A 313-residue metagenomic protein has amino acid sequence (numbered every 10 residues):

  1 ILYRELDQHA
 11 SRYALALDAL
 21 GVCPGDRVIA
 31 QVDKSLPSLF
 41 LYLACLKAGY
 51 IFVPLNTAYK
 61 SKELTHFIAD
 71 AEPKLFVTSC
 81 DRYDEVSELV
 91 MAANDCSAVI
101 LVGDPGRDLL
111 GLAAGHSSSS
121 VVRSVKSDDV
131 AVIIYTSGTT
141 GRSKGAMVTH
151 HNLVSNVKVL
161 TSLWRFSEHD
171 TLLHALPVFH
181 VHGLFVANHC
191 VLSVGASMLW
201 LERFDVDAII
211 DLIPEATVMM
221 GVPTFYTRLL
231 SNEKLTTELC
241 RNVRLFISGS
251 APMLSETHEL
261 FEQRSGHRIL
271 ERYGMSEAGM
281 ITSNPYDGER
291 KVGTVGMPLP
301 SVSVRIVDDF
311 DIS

Functional and structural regions predicted by a protein language model:
L2-R4, A131-K158: Conserved AMP-binding A3 loop
H9-R12, V32-D33, V53-A69, C80-E85 (+1 more regions): ATP-dependent adenylate-forming carboxylate-activation enzymes
A14-K62: Conserved AMP-binding/adenylate-forming
D81-S127, N232: ANL superfamily adenylate-forming
H116-Y135, R142, R165-T171: Conserved pre-ATP/AMP-binding loop-to-beta segment of ANL
V154-T171, F179-V218, N232-K234: Conserved AMP-binding/adenylation subdomain of ANL enzymes
A216-G221, L230-R290, S303, F310: Gly/Ser/Thr-rich phosphate-binding loop
